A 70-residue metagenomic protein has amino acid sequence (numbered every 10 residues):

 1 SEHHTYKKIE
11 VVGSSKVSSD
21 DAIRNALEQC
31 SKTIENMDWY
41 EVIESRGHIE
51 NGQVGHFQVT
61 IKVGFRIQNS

Functional and structural regions predicted by a protein language model:
S1-E2, S70: Basic/polar N-terminal segments that are highly enriched at the extreme N-terminus, encompassing both cleavable
H4-W39: Short, well-ordered alpha-helical segments
E10, E41, T60-K62: Conserved beta-strand segments that form the floor/walls of ligand-binding pockets within enzyme and binding domains
E35-I49: Charge-dense, low-complexity polyampholytic segments
S45-S70: A cross-kingdom feature marking charged/low-complexity
